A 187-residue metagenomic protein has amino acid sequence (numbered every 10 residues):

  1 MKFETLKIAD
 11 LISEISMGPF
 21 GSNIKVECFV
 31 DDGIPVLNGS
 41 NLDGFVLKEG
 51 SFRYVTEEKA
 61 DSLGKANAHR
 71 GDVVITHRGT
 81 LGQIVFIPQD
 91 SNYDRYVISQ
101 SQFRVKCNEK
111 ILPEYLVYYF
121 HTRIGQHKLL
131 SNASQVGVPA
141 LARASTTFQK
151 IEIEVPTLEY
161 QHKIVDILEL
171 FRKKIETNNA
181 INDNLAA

Functional and structural regions predicted by a protein language model:
M1-F20, E154-A187: Non-catalytic DNA-recognition/assembly elements of restriction-modification systems
T5-V26, S40-V73: Sequence-specific dsDNA recognition surfaces
L11, L37-S40, N108, P156: Structured loops at beta-to-helix junctions and adjacent beta-edge loops in soluble globular domains
G33, S51, S99-S101: A generic structural signal for short beta-strands and their flanking turns/coil linkers
N38-G39, E57-G125, G137: A short beta-sheet element
R95-F103, S134-V165: A short glycine-rich beta-alpha junction/loop motif
H121, L130-S131, E154: Well-ordered mid-protein domain cores that form the structural environment of catalytic cofactors
